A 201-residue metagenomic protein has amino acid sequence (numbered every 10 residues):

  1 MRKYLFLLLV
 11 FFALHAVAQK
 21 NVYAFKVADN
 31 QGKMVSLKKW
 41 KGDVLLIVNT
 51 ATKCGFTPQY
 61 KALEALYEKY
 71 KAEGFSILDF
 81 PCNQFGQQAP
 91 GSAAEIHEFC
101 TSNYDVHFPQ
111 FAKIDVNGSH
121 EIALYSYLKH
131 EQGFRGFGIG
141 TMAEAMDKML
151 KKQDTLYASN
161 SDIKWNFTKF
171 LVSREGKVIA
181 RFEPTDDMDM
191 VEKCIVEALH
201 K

Functional and structural regions predicted by a protein language model:
Y4-A13: Sec-dependent N-terminal signal peptides
A18-K38: N-terminal "domain-start" segment that seeds a small globular fold
D29, N49-K53: Amphipathic alpha-helical repeat scaffolds
D43-V44, T52-K53, T57-P81, C100-Y104: Conserved helix-turn-beta segment immediately C-terminal to the redox Cys motif in thioredoxin-like folds
G74-G91, H107-G118: Thiol-based oxidoreductase modules, predominantly thioredoxin-like and allied folds used for disulfide exchange
D105-P184: Thiol/selenol-based redox catalytic cores and closely related redox-interacting motifs
A180-H200: Non-catalytic, surface beta->alpha helical segment in thiol-disulfide oxidoreductase systems
